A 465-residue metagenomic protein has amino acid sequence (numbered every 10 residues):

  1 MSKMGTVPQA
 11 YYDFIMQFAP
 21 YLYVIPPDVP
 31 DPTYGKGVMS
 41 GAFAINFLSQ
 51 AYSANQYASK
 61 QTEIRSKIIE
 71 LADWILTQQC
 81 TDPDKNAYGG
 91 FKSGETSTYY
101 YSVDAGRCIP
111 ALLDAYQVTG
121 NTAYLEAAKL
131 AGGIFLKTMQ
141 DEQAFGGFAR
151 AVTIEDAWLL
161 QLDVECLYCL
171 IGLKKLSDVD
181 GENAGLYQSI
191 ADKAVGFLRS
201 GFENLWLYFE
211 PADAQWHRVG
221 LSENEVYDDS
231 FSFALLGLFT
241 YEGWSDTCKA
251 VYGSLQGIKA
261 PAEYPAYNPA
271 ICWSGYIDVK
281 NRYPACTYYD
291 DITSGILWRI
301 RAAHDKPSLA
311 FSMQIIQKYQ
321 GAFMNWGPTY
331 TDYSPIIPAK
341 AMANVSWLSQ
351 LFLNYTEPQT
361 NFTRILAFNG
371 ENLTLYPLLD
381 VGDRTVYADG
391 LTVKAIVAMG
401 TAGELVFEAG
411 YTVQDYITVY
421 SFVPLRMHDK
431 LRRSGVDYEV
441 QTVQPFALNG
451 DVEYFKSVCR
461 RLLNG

Functional and structural regions predicted by a protein language model:
M1-E357: Glycan-recognition and catalytic cores of secretory/periplasmic carbohydrate-active enzymes
I25, Y101, T287, T329 (+4 more regions): Exposed, low-complexity/repetitive linear segments and helix-based recognition motifs, biased toward charged/polar
E95, V152, N372, L379 (+2 more regions): Solvent-exposed, flexible loop/coil residues
G146, E371, G435-V436: Beta-strand-connecting loop/turn residues
P338-M342, T363-N369, E408-Q414, N449-V452: Short, surface-exposed loop and linker segments with low hydrophobicity and enrichment for Pro/Ser/Thr
P358-V386: Active-site-proximal polar cores
D380-G465: Short, conserved turn/kink motifs that form compact alpha/beta structural patches or helix kinks used as
